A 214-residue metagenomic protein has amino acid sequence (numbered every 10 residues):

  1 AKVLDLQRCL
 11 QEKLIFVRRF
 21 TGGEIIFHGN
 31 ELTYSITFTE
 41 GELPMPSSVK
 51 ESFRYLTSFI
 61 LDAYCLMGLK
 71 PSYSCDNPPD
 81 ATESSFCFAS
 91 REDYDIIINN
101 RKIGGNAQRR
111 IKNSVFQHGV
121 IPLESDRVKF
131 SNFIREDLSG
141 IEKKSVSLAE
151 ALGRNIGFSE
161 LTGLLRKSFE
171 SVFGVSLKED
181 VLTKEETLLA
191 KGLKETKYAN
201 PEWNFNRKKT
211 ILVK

Functional and structural regions predicted by a protein language model:
A1-S48, S52, K214: N-terminal lobe of the biotin/lipoate ligase/transferase fold
L4, G104-N106, F130-N132: Short helix/loop capping segments that flank catalytic or ligand/cofactor-binding pockets
F16-R18, Y73, I98: General beta-strand structural signal in soluble alpha/beta enzymes
H28-N30, S90-D93, V115-Q117, K144: A generic structural signal for well-ordered coil/turn residues at beta-strand boundaries that shape enzyme active-site
N30-D93: Internal, conserved structured core segments that host functional sites
T39-E42, R101, S125-V128: Short loop segments at secondary-structure junctions
T57-D80, R110-K214: Long, positively charged amphipathic alpha-helical accessory segments at protein N-termini or as interdomain linkers
R91-A107: Aromatic/basic-lined ligand-recognition segments that form π-stacking hydrophobic pockets flanked by Lys/Arg to engage
